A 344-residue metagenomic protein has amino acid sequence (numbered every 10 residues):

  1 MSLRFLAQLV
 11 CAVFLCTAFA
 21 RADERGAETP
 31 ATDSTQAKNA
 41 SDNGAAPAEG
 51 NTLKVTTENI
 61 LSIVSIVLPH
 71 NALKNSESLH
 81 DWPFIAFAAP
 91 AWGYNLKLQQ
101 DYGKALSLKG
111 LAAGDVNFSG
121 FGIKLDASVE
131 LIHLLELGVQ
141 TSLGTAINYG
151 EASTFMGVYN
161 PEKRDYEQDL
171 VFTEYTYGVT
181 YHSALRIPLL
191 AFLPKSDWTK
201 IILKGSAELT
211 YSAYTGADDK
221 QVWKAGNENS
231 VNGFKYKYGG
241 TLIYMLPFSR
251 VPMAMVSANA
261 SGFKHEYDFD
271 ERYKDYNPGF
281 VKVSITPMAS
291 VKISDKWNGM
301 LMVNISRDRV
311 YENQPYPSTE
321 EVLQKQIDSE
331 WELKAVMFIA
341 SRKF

Functional and structural regions predicted by a protein language model:
M1-T52, Q326-S329, S341-F344: Cleavable N-terminal export/targeting peptides
D23-Y102: Outer-membrane beta-barrel initiation region
T57-S65, A105-F118, I123-L125, L137-T141 (+2 more regions): Transmembrane beta-strand segments that form the barrel wall of outer-membrane beta-barrel proteins
H80-F84, L111-A113, Y166-F172, Q221-V231 (+2 more regions): Extracellular loop and loop/strand-boundary signature of outer-membrane beta-barrel proteins
F84-G93, A112-L125, L131-L134, F248-R250 (+5 more regions): Solvent-exposed loop/turn segments connecting transmembrane beta-strands in outer-membrane beta-barrel proteins
L96-Q100, V129, S183-A191, Y244-F248 (+2 more regions): Residue-level signature of outer-membrane beta-barrel architecture
G103-K109, H133-L137, A191-L203, P247-M255 (+1 more regions): Repeated loop/turn-to-beta-strand initiation elements of outer-membrane beta-barrel proteins
T180-H182, V291, I327-F344: Outer-membrane beta-barrel "beta-signal"
